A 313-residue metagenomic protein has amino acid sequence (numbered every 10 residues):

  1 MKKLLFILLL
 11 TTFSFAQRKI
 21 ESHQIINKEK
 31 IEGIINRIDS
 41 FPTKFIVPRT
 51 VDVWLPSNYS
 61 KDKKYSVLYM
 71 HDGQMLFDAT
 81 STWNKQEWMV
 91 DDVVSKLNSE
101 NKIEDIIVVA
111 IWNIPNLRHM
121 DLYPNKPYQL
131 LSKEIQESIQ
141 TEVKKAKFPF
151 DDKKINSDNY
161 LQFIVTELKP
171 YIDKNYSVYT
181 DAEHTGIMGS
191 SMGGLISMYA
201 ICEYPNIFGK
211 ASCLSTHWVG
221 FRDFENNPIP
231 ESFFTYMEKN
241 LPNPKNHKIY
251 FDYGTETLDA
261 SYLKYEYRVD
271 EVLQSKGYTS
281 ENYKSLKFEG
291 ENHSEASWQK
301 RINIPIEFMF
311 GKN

Functional and structural regions predicted by a protein language model:
M1-H23: Bacterial Sec-dependent N-terminal signal peptides
R18-N313: Non-catalytic cap/lid and distal C-terminal segments of serine-dependent acyl enzymes
